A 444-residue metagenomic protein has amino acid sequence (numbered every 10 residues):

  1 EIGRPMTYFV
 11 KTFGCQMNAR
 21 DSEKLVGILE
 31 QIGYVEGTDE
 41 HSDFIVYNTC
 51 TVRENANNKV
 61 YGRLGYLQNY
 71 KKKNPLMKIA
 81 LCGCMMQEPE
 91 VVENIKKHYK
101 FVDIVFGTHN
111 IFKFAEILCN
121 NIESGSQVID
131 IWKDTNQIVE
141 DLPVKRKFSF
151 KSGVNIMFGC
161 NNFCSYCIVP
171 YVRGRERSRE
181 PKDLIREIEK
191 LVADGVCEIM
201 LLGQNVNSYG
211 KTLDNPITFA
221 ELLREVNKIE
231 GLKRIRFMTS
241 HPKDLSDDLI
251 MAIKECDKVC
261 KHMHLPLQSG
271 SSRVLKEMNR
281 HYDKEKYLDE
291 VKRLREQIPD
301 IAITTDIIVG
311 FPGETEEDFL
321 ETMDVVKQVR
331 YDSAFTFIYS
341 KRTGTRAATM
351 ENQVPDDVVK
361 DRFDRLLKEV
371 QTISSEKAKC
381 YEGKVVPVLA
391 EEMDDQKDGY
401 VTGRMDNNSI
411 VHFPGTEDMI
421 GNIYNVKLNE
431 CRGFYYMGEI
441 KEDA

Functional and structural regions predicted by a protein language model:
E1-I2, T349-A444: Terminal RNA-binding accessory module
E1-Y209, D248, M263, E285-K292 (+6 more regions): Proteins enriched for Cys/Gly/acidic motifs involved in redox and nucleic-acid/cofactor modification
T12, T239, L267-S269, A390-E392 (+1 more regions): Flexible glycine-/small-residue-rich
C15, G210-N227, G231, M278-H281 (+1 more regions): Radical SAM enzyme [4Fe-4S]-AdoMet core and its adjacent flexible, acidic and glycine-rich loops/tails across
K78-G83, E90, A193-E316, K327: Conserved SAM/AdoMet-binding glycine-rich loop
F112, N162, N207, K243 (+3 more regions): Glycine-centered loop/turn positions within well-structured domains that cap or flank conserved ligand/cofactor-binding
K147-F150, C160-N162, V259, S269 (+5 more regions): Short flexible coil/turn linkers enriched for glycine and charged/polar residues that connect secondary-structure
C164, L184, L201, F237 (+7 more regions): Conserved, mostly hydrophobic/aromatic
